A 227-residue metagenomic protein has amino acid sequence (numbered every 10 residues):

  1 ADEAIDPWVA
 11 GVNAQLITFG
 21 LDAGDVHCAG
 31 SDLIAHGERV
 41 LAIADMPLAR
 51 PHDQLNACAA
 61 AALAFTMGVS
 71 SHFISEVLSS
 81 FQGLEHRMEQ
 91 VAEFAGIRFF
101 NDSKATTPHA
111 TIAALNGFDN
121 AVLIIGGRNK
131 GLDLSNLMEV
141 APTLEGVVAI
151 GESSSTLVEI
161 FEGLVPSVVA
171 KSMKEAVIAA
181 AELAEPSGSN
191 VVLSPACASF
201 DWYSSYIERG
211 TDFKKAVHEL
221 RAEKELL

Functional and structural regions predicted by a protein language model:
A1-R98: Acidic, Mg2+-coordinating active-site environments of NTP-dependent enzymes
A23, A62-S70, E76-H86, Q90-L227: ATP-dependent carboxylate-amine ligase
